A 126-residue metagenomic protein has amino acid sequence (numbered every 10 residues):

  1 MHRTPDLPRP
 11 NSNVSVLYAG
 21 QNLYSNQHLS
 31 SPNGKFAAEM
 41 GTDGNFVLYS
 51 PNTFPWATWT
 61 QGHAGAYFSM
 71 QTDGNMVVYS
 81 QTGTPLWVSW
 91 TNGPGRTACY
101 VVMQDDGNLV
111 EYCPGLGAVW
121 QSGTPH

Functional and structural regions predicted by a protein language model:
H2-H126: Disulfide-stabilized extracellular ectodomains of secreted/luminal proteins, especially beta-rich
